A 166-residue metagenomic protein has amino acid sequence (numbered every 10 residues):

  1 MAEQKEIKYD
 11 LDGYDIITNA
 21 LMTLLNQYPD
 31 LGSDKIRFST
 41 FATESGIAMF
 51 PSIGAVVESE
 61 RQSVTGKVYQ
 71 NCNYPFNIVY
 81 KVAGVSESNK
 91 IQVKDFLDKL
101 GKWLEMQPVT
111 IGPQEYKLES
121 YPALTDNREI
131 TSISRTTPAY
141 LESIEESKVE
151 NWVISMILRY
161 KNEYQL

Functional and structural regions predicted by a protein language model:
M1-K35, V56-L166: Charged, amphipathic alpha-helical segments and their flanking helix caps
F38-R61: Amphipathic, interaction-prone secondary-structure segments
